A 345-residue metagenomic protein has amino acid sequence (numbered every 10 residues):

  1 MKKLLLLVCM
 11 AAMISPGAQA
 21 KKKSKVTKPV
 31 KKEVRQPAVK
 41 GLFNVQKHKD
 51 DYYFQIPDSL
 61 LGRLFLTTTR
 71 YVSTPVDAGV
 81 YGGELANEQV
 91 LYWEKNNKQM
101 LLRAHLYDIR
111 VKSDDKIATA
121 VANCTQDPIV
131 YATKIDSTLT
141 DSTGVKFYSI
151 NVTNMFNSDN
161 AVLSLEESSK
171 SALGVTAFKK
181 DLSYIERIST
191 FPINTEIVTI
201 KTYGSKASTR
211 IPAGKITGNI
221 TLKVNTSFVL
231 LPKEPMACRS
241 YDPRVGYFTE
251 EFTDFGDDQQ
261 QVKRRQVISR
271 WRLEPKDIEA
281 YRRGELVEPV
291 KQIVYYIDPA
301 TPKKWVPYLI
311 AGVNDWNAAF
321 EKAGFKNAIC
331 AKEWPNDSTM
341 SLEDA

Functional and structural regions predicted by a protein language model:
L4-A12: Sec-dependent N-terminal signal peptides
G17-K22: Boundary at the C-terminal end of the N-terminal hydrophobic targeting segment
K23-Y52, I56-T301, A319, A323 (+1 more regions): Auxiliary tRNA-acceptor-end handling modules of aminoacyl-tRNA synthetases
P302-V306: Alpha-helix N-cap/helix-initiation motif
Y308, G312-D315, A319-A323: Generic, well-ordered alpha-helical scaffold segments in large soluble proteins
I329: Conserved structured catalytic cores and adjacent interaction surfaces of nucleotide-binding/hydrolyzing enzymes
